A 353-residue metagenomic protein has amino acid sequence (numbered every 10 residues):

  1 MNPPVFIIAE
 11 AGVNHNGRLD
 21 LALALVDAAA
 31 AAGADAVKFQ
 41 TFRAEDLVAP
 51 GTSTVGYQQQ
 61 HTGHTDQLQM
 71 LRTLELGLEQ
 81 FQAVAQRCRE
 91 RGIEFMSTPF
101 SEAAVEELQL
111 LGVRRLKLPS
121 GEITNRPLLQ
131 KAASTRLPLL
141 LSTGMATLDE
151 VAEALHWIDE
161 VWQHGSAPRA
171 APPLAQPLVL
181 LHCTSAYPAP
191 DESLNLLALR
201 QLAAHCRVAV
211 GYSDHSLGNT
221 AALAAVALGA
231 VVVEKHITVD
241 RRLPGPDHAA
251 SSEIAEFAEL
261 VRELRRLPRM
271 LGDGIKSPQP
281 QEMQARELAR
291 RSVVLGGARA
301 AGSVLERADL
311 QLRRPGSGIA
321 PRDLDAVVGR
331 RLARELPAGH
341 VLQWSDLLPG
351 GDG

Functional and structural regions predicted by a protein language model:
M1-G353: Catalytic cores and adjacent flexible loops of soluble metabolic enzymes that perform enolate/carbanion chemistry on
